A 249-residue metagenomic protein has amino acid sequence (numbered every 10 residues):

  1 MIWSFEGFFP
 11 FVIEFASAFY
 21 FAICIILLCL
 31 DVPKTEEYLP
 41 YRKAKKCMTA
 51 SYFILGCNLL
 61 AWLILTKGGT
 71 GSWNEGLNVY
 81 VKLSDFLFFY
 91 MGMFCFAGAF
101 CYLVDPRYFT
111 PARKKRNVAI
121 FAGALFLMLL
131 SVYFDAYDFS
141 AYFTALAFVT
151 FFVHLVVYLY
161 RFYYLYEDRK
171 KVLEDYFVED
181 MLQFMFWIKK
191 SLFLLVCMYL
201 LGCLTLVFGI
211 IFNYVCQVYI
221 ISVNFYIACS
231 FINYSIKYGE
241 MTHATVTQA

Functional and structural regions predicted by a protein language model:
M1-I25, F148-F152: Hydrophobic transmembrane alpha-helical segments in integral membrane proteins
I2-W3, E37-Y38, C57-S84, S131-A141 (+2 more regions): Helix-loop junctions on the outward
E14-D31, A44-G69, L87-F94, A119-S131 (+1 more regions): Hydrophobic alpha-helical transmembrane segments of multi-pass membrane proteins
V32-C47, C101-K115, Y137-S140, E167-Q183 (+1 more regions): Membrane-interface helix-boundary motifs at transmembrane edges
N78, K82-G92, F208-I232: Hydrophobic alpha-helical transmembrane segments and immediately flanking/interface helices in integral membrane
C101-S131, T144-F151, V178-L194: The cytoplasmic-loop to transmembrane-helix boundary for the fourth helix
Y137-L206, V215, Y219-V223: Generic multipass alpha-helical transmembrane bundles of integral membrane proteins
F231-A249: Membrane-proximal linker segments that couple transmembrane helices to downstream signaling/catalytic modules
